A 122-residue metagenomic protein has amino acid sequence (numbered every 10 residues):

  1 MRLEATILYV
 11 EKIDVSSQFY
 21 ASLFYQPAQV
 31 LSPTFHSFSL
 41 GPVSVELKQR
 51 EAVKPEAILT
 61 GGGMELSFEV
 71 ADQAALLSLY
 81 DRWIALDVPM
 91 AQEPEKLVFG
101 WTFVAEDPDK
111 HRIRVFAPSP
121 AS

Functional and structural regions predicted by a protein language model:
M1, A57-T60: Short, flexible turn/loop "capping" segments at secondary-structure junctions
M1-S17, L66-F68, S119-S122: N-terminal beta-strand motif that seeds the catalytic metal site of vicinal oxygen chelate
I7-E46, E51: Core segments of cupin and vicinal oxygen chelate
T34, G41-V43, G62-M64, L86-V88: A generic structural signal for short beta-strands and their flanking turns/coil linkers
T34-H36, M64, F99-F103: Short beta-strand micro-motifs in enzyme catalytic cores
L47-E56, S122: A short, acidic/glycine-rich surface segment
L66-V88: Mid-chain, well-packed structural core segment of small domains
Y80-S122: Vicinal oxygen chelate
